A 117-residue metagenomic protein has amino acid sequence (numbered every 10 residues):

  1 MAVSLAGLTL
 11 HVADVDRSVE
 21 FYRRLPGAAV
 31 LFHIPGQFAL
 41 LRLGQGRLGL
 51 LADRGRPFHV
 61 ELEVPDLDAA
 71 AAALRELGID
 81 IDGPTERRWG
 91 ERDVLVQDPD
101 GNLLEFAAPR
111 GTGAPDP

Functional and structural regions predicted by a protein language model:
A2-S4, D53-P57, R87-R88: Short glycine-enriched loop/turn motifs at secondary-structure junctions
A2-V3, T9-L48: Core segments of cupin and vicinal oxygen chelate
L8, V60: Hydrophobic adenine-recognition pocket in adenosine-nucleotide-binding enzymes
A29, G49, D80-P84: A short linear hydrophobic-aromatic micro-motif
P35-Q37, R56, R88-R92: Short acidic/glycine-enriched loop/turn segments that link adjacent beta-strands
L41-Q45, D53, V96-P99, P109: Active-site beta-strand termini and strand-to-loop segments that position acidic
E61-L103, R110: Vicinal oxygen chelate
G111-P117: A short, polar/charged loop-to-alpha-helix boundary motif
